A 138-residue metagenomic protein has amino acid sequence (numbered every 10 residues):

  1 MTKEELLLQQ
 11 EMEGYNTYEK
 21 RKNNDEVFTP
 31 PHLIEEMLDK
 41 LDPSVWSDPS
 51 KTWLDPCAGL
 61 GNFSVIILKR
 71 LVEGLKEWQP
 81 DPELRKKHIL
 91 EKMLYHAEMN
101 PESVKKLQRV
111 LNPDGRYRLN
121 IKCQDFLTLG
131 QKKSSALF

Functional and structural regions predicted by a protein language model:
T2-F138: SAM-dependent methyltransferase catalytic region
